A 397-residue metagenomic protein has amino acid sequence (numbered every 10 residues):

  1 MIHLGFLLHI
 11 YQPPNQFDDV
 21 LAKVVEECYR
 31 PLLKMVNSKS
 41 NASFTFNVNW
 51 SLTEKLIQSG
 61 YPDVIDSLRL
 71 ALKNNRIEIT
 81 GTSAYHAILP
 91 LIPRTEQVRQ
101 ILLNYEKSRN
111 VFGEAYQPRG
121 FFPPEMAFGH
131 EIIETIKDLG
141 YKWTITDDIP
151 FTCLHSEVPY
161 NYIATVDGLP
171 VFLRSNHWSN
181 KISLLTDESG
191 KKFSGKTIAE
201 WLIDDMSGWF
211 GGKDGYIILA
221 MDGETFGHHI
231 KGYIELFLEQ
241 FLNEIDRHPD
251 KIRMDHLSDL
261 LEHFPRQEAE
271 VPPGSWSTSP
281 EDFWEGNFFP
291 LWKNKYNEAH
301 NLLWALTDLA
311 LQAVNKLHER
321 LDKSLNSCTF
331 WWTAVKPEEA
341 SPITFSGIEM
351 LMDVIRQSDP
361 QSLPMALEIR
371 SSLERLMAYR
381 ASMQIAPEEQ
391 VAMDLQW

Functional and structural regions predicted by a protein language model:
I2-P93, R99-Q100, R119-P123, K142-D147 (+1 more regions): Short, well-structured secondary-structure segments
I2-R30, N37-K39, Y160-L169, S207-W397: Active-site and substrate-binding clefts of carbohydrate-active enzymes
A22-L32, G60-D66, I101, K191-D204 (+1 more regions): Well-ordered, non-membrane alpha-helical segments in soluble/globular domains
D63-G81, L102-Y105, E114, K137-L173: Acidic, His- and aromatic-enriched active-site or binding-groove loops in soluble protein domains that engage sugars
A87-N110, L173-G211, I230-I234, P280-L302: Alpha-helical scaffold elements lining the catalytic groove of polysaccharide deacetylases
P90-I92, T152-Y160, K181-S183, F264-R266: Short, charged, surface-exposed secondary-structure boundary motifs
T95, L103-T135: A conserved hydrophobic secondary-structure block that centers on an alpha-helix together with its immediately flanking
F122-M126, T146-D148, L173-R174, A220-D222: Short His-Asn-centered micro-motif
